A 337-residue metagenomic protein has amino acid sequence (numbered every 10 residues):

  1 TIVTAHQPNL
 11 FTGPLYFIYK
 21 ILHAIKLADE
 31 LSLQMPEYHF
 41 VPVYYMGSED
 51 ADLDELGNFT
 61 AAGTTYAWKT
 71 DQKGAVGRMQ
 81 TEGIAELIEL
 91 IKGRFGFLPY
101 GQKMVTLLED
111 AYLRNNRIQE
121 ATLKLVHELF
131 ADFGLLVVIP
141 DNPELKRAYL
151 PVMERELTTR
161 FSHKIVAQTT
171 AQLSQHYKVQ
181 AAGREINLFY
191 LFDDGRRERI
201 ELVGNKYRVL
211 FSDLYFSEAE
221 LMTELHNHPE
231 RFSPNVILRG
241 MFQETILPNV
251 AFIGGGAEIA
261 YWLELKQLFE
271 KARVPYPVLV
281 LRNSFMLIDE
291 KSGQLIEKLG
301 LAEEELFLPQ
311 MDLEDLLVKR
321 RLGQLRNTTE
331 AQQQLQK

Functional and structural regions predicted by a protein language model:
T1-K337: N-terminal targeting/trafficking signals and adjacent low-complexity tails
